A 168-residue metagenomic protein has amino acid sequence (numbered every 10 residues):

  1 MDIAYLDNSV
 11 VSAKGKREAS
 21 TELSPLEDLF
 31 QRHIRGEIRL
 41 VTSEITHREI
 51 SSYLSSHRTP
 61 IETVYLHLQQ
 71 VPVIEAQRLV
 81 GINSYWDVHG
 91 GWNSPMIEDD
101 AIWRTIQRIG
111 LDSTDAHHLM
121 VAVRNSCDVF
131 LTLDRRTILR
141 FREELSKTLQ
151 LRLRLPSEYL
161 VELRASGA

Functional and structural regions predicted by a protein language model:
M1-I3, S12, R17-E18, R108 (+2 more regions): Acidic, PIN/NYN-like endoribonuclease modules and their adjacent C-terminal/linker elements
M1-L68: Short, well-structured N-terminal submotif of metal-dependent ribonuclease cores
Q31-R35, S55, L66, Q70-V73 (+3 more regions): Generic surface-pattern signal
S43, A76, R154-P156: Conserved beta-strand termini and adjacent loop/short-helix elements that scaffold enzyme active sites in alpha/beta
S51-D87, G91: A basic- and aromatic-enriched beta-loop-alpha substructure that forms the phosphate/nucleotide- and DNA/RNA-contacting
E62-Q69, G81, S94-P95, T148-L149 (+2 more regions): Anionic, Ser/Thr-rich low-complexity intrinsically disordered regions
E75-V129, L133-T137, E143: Active-site neighborhoods of divalent-metal-dependent phosphate/nucleic-acid chemistry enzymes
